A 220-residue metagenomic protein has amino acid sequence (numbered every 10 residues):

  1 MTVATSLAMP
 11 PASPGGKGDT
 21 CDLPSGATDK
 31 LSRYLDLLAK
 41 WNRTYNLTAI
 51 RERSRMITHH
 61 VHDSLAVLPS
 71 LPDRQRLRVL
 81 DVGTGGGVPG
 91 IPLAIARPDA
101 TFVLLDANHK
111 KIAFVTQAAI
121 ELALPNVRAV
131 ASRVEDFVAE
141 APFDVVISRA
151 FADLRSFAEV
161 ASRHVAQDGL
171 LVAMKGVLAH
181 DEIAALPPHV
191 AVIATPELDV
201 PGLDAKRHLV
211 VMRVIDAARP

Functional and structural regions predicted by a protein language model:
M1-R76, L80, K110-V127: Class I SAM-dependent transferase core
R53, G90-P92, I183: Residue-level recognition of conserved structural "scaffold" positions that shape functional pockets and channels
A66, V88, P92, K110-A113 (+1 more regions): Conserved SAM/SAH-binding loop-helix junction of Class I S-adenosyl-L-methionine-dependent methyltransferases
D81-G85: Conserved S-adenosyl-L-methionine
G86-D99, E159: Conserved SAM-binding loop of SAM-dependent methyltransferases across substrates and taxa, primarily the Class I
D99-P220: S-adenosylmethionine
